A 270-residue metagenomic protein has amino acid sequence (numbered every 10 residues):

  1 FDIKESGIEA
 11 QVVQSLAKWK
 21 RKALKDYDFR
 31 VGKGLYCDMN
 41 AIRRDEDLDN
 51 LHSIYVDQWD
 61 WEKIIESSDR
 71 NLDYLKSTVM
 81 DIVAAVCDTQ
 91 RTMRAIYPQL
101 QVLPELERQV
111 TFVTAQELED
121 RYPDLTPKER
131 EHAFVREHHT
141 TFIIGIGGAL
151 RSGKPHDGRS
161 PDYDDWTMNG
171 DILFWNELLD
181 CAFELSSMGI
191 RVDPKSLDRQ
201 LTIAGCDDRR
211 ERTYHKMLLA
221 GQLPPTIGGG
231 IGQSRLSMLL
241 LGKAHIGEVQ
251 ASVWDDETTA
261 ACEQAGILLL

Functional and structural regions predicted by a protein language model:
F1-H52, D60-I64: Class II aminoacyl-tRNA synthetase-like tRNA-binding/catalytic domains
D2-I3, K25-V31, L51-S53, V102 (+3 more regions): A general structural signal for short secondary-structure junctions and capping/turn motifs
Q11-R21, P98, F142-I143, D207: Short low-complexity stretches enriched in small and charged residues
A23-D28, V79, R235-L236, L240-L241: Short, Φ-rich (hydrophobic/aromatic) sequence segments
G32, Y55, D73-K76, D208 (+2 more regions): Conserved structured core elements
C37-E129: Extended, charged alpha-beta segments that form solvent-exposed binding/catalytic grooves in nucleic-acid-handling
T114-L270: A translation/RNA-centric and nucleic-acid-associated enzymatic feature enriched in Class II aminoacyl-tRNA synthetases
